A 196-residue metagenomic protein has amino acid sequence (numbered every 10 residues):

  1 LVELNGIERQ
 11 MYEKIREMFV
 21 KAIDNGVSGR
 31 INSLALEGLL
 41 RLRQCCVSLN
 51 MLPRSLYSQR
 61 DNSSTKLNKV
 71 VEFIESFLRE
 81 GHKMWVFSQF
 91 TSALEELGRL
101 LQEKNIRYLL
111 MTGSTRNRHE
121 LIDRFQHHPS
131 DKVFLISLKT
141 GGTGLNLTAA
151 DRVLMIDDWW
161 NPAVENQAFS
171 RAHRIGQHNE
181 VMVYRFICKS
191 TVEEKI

Functional and structural regions predicted by a protein language model:
L1-E13, G26-L145: Conserved Helicase C-terminal RecA-like lobe
L1-E17, G113, E120, K132-I196: SF2 helicase/translocase ATPase core recognition
M18-N25: Cytochrome P450 catalytic domain signature, combining two hallmark sequence patches
